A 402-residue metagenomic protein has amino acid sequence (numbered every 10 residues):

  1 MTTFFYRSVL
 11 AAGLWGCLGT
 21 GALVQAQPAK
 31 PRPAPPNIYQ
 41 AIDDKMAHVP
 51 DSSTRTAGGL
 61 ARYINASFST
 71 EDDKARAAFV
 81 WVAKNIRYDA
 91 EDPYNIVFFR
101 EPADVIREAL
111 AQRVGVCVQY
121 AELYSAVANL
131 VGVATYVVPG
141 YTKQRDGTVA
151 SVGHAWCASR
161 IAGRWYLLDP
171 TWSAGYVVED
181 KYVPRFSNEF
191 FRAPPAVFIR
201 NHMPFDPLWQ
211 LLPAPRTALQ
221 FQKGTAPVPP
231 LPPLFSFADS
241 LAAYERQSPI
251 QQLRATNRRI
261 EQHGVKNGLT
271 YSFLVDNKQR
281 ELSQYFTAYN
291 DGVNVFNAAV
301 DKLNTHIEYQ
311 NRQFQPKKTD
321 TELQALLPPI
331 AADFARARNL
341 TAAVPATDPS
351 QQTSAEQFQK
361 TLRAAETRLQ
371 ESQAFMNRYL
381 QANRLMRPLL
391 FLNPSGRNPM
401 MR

Functional and structural regions predicted by a protein language model:
M1-P28: Bacterial Sec-dependent N-terminal signal peptides
P28-Q112: Secondary-structure boundary elements
I38-I42, D51-R55, Y63-I64, V178 (+1 more regions): Mixed-charge, low-complexity segments
G59, R76, Q119-E122, A126: A broad detector of short, well-ordered amphipathic alpha-helices that serve as recognition/interaction surfaces
V80, E122-A196: Hydrophobic/aromatic-rich core segments of domains that either
Q112-Q119: Mid-length scaffold segments of soluble, non-membrane domains
S187-L212: Signature of lipid phosphatidyltransferase scaffolds
